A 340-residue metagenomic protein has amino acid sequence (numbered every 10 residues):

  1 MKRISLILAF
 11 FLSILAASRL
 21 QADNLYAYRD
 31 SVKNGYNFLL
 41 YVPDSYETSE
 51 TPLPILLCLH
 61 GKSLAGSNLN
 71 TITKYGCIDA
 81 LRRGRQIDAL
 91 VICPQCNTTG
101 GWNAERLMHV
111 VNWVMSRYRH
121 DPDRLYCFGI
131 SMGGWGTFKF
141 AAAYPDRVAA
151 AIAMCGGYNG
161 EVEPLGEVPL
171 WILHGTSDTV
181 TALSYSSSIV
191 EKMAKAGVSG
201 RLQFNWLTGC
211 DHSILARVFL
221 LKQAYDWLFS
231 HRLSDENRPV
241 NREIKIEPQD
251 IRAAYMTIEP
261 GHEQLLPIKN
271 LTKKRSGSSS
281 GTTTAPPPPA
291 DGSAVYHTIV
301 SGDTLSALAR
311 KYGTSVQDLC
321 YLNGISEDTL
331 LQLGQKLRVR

Functional and structural regions predicted by a protein language model:
L20-I55, I130, W135, F140 (+3 more regions): A domain-start/cap signature at the N-terminus of enzymes
S45-T51, T99-S131: Gly/Ser-rich "nucleophile elbow"/oxyanion-hole loop immediately N-terminal to the catalytic nucleophile in hydrolases
L53-I55, L59-R106: Active-site machinery of serine-nucleophile hydrolases
T71, A182-K192: Short alpha-helix in the alpha/beta-hydrolase fold that links the catalytic acid
S116, D123-G166: Primarily recognizes the serine-hydrolase "nucleophile elbow" in alpha/beta-hydrolase and SGNH/GDSL folds
I172-H174, D178: Short beta-strand/loop motif that positions the catalytic acidic residue of the alpha/beta-hydrolase fold
M193-S213: Catalytic histidine neighborhood in serine/cysteine hydrolases with alpha/beta-hydrolase-type architecture
I268-K269, K273-R275, G281-D318, Q332-V339: Primarily a LysM-type cell-wall glycan-binding module
